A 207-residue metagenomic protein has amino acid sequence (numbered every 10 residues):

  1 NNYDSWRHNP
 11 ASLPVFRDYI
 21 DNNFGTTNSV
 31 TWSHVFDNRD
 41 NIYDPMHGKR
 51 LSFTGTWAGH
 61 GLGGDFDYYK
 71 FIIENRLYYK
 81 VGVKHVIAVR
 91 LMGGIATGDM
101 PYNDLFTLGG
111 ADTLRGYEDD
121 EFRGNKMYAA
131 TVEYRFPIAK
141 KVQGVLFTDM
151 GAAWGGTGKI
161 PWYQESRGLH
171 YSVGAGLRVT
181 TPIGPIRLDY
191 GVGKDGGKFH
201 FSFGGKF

Functional and structural regions predicted by a protein language model:
N1-S5, F36-N38, G55-G61, L77-Y79 (+6 more regions): Transmembrane beta-strands of outer-membrane beta-barrel pores
N1-V86, A153-K159: Transmembrane beta-strand segments of outer-membrane beta-barrel domains in Gram-negative and organellar OMPs
P10-R17, K70-I72, D104-D112, P161-L169 (+1 more regions): Flexible, surface-exposed loop regions and adjacent strand-edge segments of Gram-negative outer-membrane beta-barrel
T26-V30, H47, D65-F71, H85 (+4 more regions): Residues that define the transmembrane beta-barrel architecture of outer-membrane proteins
T31, A111, L177-T181, I186 (+1 more regions): Outer-membrane beta-barrel "beta-signal"
W32, L51, I73-N75, V89 (+3 more regions): Membrane-embedded beta-strands of outer-membrane beta-barrel proteins, especially the hydrophobic/small aromatic
N41-Y43, V83-I87, K140-G144, V179-L188: Repeated loop/turn-to-beta-strand initiation elements of outer-membrane beta-barrel proteins
K80-G155: Extracytoplasmic gating/loop element in the C-terminal half of outer-membrane beta-barrel translocons and assembly
